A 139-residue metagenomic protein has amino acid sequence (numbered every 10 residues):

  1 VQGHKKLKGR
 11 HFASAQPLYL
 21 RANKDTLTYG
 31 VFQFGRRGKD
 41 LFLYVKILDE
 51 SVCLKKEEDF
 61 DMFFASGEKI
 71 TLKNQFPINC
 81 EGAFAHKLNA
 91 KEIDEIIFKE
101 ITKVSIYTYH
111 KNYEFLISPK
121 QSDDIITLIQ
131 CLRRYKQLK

Functional and structural regions predicted by a protein language model:
V1-E50: An ectodomain-focused feature that recognizes extracytoplasmic/extracellular
Y19, D59-D61, K103-S105: Residue-level detector of beta-strand face positions
R21-K24, S51-F60, H86-D94: Phosphate-binding glycine-rich loops and adjacent basic patches that engage nucleotide phosphates, nucleic-acid
G35-R37, F64, T108: Acidic surface patches and DE-rich sequence motifs
R37-K39, L54, F98: Solvent-exposed loop and beta-edge segments used for protein-protein assembly and interaction
L41-K73: Mid-length scaffold segments of soluble, non-membrane domains
S66-K139: Internal interaction segment
